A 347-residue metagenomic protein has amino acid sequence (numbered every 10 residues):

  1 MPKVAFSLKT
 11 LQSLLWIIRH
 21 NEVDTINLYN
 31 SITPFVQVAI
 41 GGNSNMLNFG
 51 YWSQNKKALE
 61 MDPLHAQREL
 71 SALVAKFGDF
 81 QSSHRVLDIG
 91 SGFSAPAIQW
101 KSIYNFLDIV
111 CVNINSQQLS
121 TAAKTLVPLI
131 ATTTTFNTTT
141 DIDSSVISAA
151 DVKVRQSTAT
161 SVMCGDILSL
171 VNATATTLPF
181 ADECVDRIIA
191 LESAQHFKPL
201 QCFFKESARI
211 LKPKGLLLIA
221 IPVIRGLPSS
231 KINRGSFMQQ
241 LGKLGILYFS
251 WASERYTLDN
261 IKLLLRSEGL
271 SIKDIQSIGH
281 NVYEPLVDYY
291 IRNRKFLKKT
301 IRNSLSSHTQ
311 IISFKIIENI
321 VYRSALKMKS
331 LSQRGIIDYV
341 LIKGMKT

Functional and structural regions predicted by a protein language model:
P2-I40: N-terminal auxiliary segments of SAM/dcSAM-dependent transferases
L64-S82: Conserved alpha-helix/loop element of class I SAM-dependent methyltransferases that forms part of the SAM/SAH-binding
L87-A131, D141-D143, I147, D151-V154 (+1 more regions): Class I SAM-dependent methyltransferase SAM/SAH-binding core
T176-I188: A short acidic, Gly/Pro-enriched loop at the edge of an enzyme's catalytic core that lines a small-molecule cofactor
R187-P199: A short SAM/SAH-binding and catalytic strip from SAM-dependent methyltransferases
Q201-L216: A short glycine-rich, Lys/Arg-flanked "PGG" loop and its adjoining helix->strand segment in the class I
L218-K243: Conserved class I S-adenosyl-L-methionine
I232, L244-I336: Substrate-binding/catalytic lobe of Class I Rossmann-like enzymes that use SAM or dcSAM, i.e., the mid-to-C-terminal
